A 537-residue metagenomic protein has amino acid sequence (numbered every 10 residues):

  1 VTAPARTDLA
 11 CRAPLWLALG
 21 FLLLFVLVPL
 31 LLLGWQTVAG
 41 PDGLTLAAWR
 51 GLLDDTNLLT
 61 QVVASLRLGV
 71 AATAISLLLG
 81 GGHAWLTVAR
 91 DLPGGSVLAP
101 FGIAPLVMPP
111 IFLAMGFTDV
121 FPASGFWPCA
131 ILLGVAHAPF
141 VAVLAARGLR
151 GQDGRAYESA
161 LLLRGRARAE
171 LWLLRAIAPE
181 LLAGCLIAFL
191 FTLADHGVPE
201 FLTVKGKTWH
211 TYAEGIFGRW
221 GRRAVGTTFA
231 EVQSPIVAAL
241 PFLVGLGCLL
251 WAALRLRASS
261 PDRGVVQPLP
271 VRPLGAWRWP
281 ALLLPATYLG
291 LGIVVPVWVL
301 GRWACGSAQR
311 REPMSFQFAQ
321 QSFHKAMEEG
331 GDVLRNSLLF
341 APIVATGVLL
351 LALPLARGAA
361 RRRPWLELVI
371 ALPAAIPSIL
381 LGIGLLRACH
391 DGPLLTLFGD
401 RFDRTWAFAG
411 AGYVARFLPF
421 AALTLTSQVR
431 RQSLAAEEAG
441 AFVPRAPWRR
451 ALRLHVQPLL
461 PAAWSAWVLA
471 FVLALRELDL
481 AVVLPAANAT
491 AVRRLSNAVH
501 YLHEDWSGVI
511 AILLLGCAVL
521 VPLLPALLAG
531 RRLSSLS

Functional and structural regions predicted by a protein language model:
V1-L9: Short, Lys/Arg-rich, polar N-terminal cytosolic tail immediately upstream of the first transmembrane signal-anchor
A3-P4, L249-P285, F316, R363: Alpha-helical transmembrane segments of integral membrane proteins
A10-P41, D54-R150, A176-G197, F201-V204 (+8 more regions): Membrane-water interface segments at the C-terminal ends of transmembrane alpha-helices in multi-pass inner-membrane
P41-N57, F316-S322: Perimembrane loop-to-helix junctions flanking transmembrane segments
R90, R150-I177, A326-M327, E438-L459 (+1 more regions): Short helix-to-coil transition segments within interhelical loops that connect adjacent transmembrane helices
L161-R168, S259-P273, A308-A326, A446: Juxtamembrane inter-helical linkers in multi-pass membrane proteins
G197-V225, E312, L475-D505, S537: Glycine-rich helix-loop "coupling/hinge" segments at transmembrane-helix boundaries in multipass transporters
S260-V271, A436, A529-S537: Short cytosolic juxtamembrane segments of multi-pass membrane proteins
